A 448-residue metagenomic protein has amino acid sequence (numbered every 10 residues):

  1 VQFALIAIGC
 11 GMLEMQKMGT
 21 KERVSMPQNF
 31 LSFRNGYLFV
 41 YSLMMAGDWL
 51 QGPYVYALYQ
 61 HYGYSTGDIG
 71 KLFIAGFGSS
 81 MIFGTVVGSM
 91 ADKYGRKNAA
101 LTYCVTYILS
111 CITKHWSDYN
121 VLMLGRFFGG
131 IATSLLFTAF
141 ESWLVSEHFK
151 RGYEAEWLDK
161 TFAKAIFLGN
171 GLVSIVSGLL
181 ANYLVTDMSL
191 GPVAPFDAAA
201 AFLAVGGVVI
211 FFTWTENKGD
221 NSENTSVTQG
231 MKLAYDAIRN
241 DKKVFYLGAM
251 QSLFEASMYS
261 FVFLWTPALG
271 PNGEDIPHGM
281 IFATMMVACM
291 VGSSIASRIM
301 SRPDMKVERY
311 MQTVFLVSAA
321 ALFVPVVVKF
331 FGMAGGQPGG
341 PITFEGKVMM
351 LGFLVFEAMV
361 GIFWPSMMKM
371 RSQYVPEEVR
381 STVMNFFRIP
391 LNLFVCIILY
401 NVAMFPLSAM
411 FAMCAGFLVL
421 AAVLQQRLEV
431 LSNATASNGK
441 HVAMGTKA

Functional and structural regions predicted by a protein language model:
V1, Y183-A201, E274-I281, Y400-Q425: A membrane-interface helix-boundary motif in multi-pass transporters
V1-Y41: Cytosolic juxtamembrane N-terminal segment immediately preceding the first transmembrane helix of multi-pass
M15-S25, L190-S226, M300-R302, F330-G332 (+1 more regions): Helix-loop junctions on the cytosolic side of multi-pass membrane transporters, especially the intracellular loop
E22-L31, W214-M250, P271, Q337-G340 (+1 more regions): Juxtamembrane intracellular "pre-TM" segments in multi-pass secondary transporters
F30-L38, T66, Y119-M123, G230 (+4 more regions): Primarily residues marking transmembrane-helix entry/exit sites
G36-A57, I69-S89, G95-N98, Y103 (+7 more regions): Substrate-agnostic recognition of the 12-TM MFS/MFS-like secondary transporter fold
Q51, S110-K114, G129, I210 (+5 more regions): MFS-fold secondary transporters
V105-L122, L316-P341: C-terminal ends and interior cores of transmembrane alpha-helices in multi-pass membrane transporters/permeases
